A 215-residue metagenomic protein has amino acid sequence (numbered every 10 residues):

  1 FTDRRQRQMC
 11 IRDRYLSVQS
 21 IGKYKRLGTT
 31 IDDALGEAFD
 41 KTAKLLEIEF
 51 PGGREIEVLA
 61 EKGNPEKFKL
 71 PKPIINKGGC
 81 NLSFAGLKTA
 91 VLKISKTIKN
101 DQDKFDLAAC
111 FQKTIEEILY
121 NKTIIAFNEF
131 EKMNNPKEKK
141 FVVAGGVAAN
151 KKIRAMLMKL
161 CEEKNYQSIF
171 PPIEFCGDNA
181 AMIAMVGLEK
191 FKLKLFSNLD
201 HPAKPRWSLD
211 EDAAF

Functional and structural regions predicted by a protein language model:
F1-I11: Single conserved hydrophobic/aromatic residue that forms the stacking wall/gate of nucleotide- or nucleobase-binding
T2, K44, K93-T97, M185-K192: Short glycine/serine- and small hydrophobic-enriched flexible loop segments
Q8, I31-D33, V142-V147, F170-N179: Active-site nucleophile and cofactor-binding loops and adjacent substrate-binding regions of central metabolic enzymes
R12, Q19-N64, K88-K99: Glycine-rich phosphate-binding loop plus the immediately following alpha-helix
Q19-K25, Q102, E163-I169: Glycine/charged-rich beta-loop-alpha catalytic/anionic-binding loops adjacent to active sites
K25-T30, I75-G79, Q167-F175: A short glycine/serine-rich beta->alpha loop
V58-F141, A148-Y166, F191-K194, E211-F215: A contiguous, well-structured pocket-lining segment that forms one wall/lid of small-molecule binding clefts in soluble
P171-L209: Glycine-rich phosphate-binding/hydrolytic loop that grips phosphoryl groups
